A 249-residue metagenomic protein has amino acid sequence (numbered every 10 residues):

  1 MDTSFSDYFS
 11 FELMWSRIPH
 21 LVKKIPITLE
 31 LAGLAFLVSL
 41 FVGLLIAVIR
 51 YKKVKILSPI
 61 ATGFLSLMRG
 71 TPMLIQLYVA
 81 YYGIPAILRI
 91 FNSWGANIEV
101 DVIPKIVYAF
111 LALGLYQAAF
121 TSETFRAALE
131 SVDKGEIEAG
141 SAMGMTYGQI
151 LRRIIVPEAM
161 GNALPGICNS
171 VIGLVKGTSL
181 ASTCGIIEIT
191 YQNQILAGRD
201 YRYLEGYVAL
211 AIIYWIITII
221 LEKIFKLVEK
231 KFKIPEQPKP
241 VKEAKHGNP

Functional and structural regions predicted by a protein language model:
M1-P249: Transmembrane alpha-helices and adjacent helix-loop boundaries
